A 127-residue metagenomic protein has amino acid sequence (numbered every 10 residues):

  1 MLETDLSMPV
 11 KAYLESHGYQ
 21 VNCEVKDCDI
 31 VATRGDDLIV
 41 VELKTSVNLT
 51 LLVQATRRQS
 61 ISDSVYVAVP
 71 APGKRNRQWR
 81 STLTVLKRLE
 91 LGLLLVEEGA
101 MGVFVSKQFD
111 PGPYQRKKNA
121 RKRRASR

Functional and structural regions predicted by a protein language model:
M1-C28, T33-G35, R80, R88-L91 (+2 more regions): Acidic-basic catalytic patches of nuclease active cores, encompassing PD-(D/E)XK and other metal-cofactor nuclease
E3, S7, E24, E42-K44 (+2 more regions): Residue-level signal for functionally critical sites in structured catalytic/ligand-binding pockets
D5, L14, I39-E42, L49 (+1 more regions): Generic preference for well-ordered secondary structure
D5, R77, S81, A120-R124: Generic recognition of short, well-ordered alpha-helical interface segments
V10, I30-A32, D36-V47, R58 (+1 more regions): Conserved catalytic cores of phosphodiester-cleaving nucleases, focusing on short active-site segments
T45-E98: Catalytic cores of nucleic-acid endonucleases
D110-R127: Hydrophobic, aromatic-enriched interface-forming segments
